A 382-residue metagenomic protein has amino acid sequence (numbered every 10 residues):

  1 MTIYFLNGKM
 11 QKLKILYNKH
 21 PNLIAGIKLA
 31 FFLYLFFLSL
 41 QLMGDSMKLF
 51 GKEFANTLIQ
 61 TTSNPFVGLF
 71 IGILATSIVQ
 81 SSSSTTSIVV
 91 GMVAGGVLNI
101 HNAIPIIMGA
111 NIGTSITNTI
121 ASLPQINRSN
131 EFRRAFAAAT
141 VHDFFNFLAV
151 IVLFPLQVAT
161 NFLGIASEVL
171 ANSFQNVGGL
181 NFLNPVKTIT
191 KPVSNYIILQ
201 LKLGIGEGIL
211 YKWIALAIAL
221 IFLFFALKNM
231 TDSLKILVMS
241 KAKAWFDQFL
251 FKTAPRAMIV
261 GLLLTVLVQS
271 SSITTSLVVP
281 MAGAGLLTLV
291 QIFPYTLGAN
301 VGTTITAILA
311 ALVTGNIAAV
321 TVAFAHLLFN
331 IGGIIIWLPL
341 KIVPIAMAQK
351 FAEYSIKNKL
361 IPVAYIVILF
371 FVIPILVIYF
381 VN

Functional and structural regions predicted by a protein language model:
T2-G26, F132-R133, S167-G208, D232-T253 (+1 more regions): Intrinsically disordered, low-complexity non-transmembrane regions of multi-pass membrane transporters
L13-L69, I197-M258: Helix-loop-helix hairpins and the membrane-proximal interhelical loops of multi-pass alpha-helical transport proteins
K14-P21, A25, E53, T57-T61 (+11 more regions): Membrane-helix interfacial "entry" motifs
L29, L33, Q60, N64 (+14 more regions): Alpha-helical transmembrane segments of multi-pass membrane proteins, especially transporters and channels
L29, L33-D45, G68-S77, S81-I88 (+11 more regions): Transmembrane alpha-helical segments of multi-pass membrane transport proteins and ion-pumping complexes
F37-L38, I120-K191, I221-K228, L309-N382: Juxtamembrane and boundary regions of transmembrane helices in multi-pass small-molecule transporters and channels
L49-F50, V89-M92, L123-A135, T231-K243 (+2 more regions): Juxtamembrane helix-loop transition segments at the membrane interface in multi-pass membrane proteins
T76-N111, P124-I126, T160, A171-L180 (+1 more regions): Membrane-interfacial helix-loop connectors
